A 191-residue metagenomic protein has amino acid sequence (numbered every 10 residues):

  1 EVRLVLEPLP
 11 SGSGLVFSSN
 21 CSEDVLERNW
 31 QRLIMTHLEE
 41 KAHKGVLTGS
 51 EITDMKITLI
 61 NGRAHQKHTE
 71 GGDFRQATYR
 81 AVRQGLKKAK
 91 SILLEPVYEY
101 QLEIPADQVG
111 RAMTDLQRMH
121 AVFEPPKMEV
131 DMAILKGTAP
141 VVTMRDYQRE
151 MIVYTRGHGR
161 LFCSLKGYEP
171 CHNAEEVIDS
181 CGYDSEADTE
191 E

Functional and structural regions predicted by a protein language model:
E1-E191: Accessory interaction regions appended to the cores of large information-processing enzymes
